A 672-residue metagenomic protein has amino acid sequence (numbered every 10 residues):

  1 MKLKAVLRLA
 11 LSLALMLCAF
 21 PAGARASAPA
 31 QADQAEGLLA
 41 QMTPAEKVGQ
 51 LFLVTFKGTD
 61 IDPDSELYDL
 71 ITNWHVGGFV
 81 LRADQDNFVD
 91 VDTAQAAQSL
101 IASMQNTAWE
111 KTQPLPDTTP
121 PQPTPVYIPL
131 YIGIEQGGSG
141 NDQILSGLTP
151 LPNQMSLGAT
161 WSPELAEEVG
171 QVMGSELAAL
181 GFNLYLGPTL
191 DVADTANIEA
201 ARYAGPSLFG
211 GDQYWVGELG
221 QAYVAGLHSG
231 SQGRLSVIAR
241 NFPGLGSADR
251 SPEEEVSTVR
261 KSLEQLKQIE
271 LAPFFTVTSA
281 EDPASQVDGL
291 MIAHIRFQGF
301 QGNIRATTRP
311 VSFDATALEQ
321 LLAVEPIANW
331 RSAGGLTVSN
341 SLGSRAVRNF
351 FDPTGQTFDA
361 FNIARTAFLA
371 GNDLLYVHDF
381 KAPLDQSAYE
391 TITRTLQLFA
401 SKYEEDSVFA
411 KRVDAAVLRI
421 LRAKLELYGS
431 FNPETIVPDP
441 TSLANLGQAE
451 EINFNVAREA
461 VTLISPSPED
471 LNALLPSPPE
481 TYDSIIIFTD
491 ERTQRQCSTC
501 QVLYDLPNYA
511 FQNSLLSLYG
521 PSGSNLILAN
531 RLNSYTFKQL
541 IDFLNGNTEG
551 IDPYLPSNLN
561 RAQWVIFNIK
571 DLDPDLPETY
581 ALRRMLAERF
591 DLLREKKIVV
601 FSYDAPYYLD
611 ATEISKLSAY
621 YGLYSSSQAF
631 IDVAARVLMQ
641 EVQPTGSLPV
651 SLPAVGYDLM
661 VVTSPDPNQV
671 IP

Functional and structural regions predicted by a protein language model:
M1-A10: Bacterial N-terminal signal peptides that target proteins for export
A10-A19: Bacterial N-terminal signal peptides
S27-P150, L463-P466, A562, F567-K570: N-terminal hydrophobic targeting/anchoring segments and the immediately downstream early-domain regions of hydrolases
S27-T72, S332, F351-P672: Preference for extracellular/luminal or secreted protein segments
T43, P63, D90-Q113, Y214-E390 (+2 more regions): Second-shell residues forming the walls of enzyme active-site clefts
G49-F56, G77-L81, L130-G138, L184-P188 (+6 more regions): Hydrophobic faces of well-ordered beta-strands that scaffold small-molecule active sites in alpha/beta enzyme cores
A96, A159-G174: Glycine-rich anion/phosphate-binding loops
M104-T149, G170-D194, V216, G220-G246: Glycine-rich, aromatic-flanked loop segments that form ligand/cofactor-binding clefts across common enzyme folds
